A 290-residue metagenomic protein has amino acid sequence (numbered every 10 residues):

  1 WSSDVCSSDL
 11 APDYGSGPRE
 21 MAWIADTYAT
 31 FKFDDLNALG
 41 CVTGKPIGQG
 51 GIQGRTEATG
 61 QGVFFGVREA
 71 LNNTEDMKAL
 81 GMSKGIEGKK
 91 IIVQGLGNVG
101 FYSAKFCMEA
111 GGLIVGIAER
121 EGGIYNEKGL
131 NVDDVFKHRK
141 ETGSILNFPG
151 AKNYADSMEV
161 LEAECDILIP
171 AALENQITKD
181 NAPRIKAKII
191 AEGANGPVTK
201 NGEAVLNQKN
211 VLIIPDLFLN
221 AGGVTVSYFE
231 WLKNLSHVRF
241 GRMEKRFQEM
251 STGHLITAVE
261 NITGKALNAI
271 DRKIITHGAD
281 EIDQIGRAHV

Functional and structural regions predicted by a protein language model:
W1-S7, H289: Short, small-residue-biased leader/transition segments that mark boundaries at the very start of proteins
C6-E57: Phosphate/diphosphate ligand-binding glycine-rich loop within oxidoreductases
S8-L10, D35-C41, G116-E119, I169-P170 (+2 more regions): General beta-strand structural signal in soluble alpha/beta enzymes
K45-G62, Y102, I213-Y228: Conserved phosphate/anionic-ligand binding catalytic regions in large, soluble enzymes, centered on
G54-E162: Glycine-rich phosphate/diphosphate-binding loop of Rossmann-like nucleotide-binding domains
A70-L71, K188-H289: Adenosine-phosphate binding glycine-rich loop
V99-S103, Q176-I177, V198-K200, G222-G223: Short glycine/serine/threonine-rich phosphate/pyrophosphate-binding segments that cradle anionic phosphate groups
G122-I213: Rossmann-like adenosine-cofactor binding region
